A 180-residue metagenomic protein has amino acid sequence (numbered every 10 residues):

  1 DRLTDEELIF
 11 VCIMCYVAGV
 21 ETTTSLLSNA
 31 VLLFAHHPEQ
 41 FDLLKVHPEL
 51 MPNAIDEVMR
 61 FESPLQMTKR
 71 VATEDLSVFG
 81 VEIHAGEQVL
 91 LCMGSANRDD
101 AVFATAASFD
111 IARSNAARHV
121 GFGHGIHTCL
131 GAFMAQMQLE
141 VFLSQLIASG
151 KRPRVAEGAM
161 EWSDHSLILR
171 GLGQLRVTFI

Functional and structural regions predicted by a protein language model:
D1-I180: Cytochrome P450
